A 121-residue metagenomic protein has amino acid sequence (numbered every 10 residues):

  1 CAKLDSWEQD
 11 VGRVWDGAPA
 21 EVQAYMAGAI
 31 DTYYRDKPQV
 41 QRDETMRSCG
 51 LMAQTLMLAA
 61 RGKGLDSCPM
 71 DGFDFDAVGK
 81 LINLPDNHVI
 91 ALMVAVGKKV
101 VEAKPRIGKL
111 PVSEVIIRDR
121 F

Functional and structural regions predicted by a protein language model:
C1-F121: Acidic, surface-exposed loops and disordered segments
